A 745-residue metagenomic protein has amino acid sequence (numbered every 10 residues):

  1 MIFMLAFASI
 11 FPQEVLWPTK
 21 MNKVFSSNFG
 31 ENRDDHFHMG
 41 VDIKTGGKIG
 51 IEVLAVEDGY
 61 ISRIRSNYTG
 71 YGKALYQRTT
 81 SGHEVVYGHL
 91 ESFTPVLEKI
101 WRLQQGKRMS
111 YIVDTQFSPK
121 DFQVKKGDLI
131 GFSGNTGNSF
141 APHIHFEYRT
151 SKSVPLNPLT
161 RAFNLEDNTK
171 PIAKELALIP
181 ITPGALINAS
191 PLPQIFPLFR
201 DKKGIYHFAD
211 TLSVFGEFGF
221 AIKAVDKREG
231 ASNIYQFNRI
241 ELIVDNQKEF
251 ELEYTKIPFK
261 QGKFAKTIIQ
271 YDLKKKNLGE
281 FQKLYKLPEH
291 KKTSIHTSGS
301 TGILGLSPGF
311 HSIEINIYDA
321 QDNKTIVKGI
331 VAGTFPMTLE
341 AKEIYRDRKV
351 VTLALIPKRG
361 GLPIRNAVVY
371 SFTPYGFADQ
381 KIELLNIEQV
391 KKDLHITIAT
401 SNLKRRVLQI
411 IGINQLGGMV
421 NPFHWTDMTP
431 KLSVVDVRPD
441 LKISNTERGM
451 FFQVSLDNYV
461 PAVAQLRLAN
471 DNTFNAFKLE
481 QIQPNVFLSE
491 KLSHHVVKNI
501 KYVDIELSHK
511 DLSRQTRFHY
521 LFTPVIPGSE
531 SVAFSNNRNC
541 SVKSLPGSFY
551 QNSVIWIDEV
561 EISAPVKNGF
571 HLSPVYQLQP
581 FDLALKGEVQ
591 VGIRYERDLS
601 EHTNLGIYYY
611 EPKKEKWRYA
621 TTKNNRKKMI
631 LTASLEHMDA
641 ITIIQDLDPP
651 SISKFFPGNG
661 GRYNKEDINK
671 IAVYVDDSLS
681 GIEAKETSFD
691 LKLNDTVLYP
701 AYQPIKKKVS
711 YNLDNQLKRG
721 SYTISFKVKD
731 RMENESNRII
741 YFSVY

Functional and structural regions predicted by a protein language model:
S9-V85, E91-V96, S110-K120, K125-K126 (+4 more regions): Surface-exposed, glycine-biased beta-strand/turn segments
K125, E166, I181-G184, P193-P336 (+6 more regions): Long, low-complexity serine/threonine/glycine- and acidic-rich segments characteristic of extracellular
T150, D226, I317-Q321, G412-L416 (+4 more regions): Surface-exposed loop/turn motifs at beta-strand-loop junctions within extracellular Ig-like and Fibronectin type III
N168-A177, G184-A185, M337, S433 (+1 more regions): Proline-centered linker/hinge motifs at extracellular inter-domain junctions
I195-L242, Y345-A354, K442-Q453, L583-V591 (+1 more regions): Contiguous beta-strand segments within globular domains
K227-N233, G360-I364, Y459-P461, S600 (+1 more regions): Extracellular acidic loop/turn motifs
R438, S444-E447, P524-V532, V560-P612: Proteolytic processing hotspots in large secreted/extracellular or virion-associated proteins and select intracellular
A462-A476, S544, D582-I641, L679 (+3 more regions): Proteolytic-maturation and junctional protease-sensitive modules
